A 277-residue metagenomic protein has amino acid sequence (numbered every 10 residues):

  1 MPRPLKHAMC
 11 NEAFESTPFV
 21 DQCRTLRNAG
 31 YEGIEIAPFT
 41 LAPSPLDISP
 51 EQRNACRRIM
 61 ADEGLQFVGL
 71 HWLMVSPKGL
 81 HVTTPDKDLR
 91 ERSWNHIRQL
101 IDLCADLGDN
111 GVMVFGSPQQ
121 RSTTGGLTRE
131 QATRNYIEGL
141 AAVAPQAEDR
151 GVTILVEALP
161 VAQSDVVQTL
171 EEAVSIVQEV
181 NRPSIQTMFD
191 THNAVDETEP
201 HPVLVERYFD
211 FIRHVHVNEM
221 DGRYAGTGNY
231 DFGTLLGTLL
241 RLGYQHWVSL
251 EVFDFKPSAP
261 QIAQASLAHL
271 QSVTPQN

Functional and structural regions predicted by a protein language model:
M1-A8, A13-G30, R57, A61 (+5 more regions): Histidine-acidic metal/acid-base catalytic patches
A13-E15, P38-T40, L73-S76, Q119-R121 (+4 more regions): Active-site-proximal loop/turn and secondary-structure-junction residues that shape catalytic pockets, frequently
D21, I59-E63, G79-Q186: Active-site acidic/histidine proton-transfer and metal-coordination neighborhood in alpha/beta enzyme cores
E35, G69, V114, L155 (+2 more regions): Conserved beta-strand positions in the central sheet of alpha/beta enzyme cores
A37-P43, H81-P85, E251-F253: Glycine-/proline-rich flexible loop or hinge segments
A37-R57, S117: Glycine-rich, proline-tolerant flexible connector loops at the mouths of alpha/beta enzymes
L46-R53, D86-R90, G126-T133, V166 (+2 more regions): Flexible, glycine- and charge-enriched loops at secondary-structure boundaries
Q52-V75, G79: Short hydrophobic interaction/assembly module
